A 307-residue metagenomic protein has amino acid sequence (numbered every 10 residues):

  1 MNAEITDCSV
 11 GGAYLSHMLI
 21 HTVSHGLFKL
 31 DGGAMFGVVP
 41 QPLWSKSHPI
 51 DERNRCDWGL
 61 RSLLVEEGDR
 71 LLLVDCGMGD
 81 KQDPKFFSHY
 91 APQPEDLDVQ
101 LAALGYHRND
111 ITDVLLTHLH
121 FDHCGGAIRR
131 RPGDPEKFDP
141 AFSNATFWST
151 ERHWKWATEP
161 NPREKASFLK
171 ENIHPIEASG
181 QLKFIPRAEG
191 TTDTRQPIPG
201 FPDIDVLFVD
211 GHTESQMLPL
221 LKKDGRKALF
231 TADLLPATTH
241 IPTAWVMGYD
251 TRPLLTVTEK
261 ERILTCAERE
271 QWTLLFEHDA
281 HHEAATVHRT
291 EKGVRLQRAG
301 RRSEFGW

Functional and structural regions predicted by a protein language model:
M1-D7: Short, low-complexity, charge-dense intrinsically disordered segments
V10-G11, P92-Y106, D110, P132 (+2 more regions): Metallo-beta-lactamase
G12-L19, H25-A103, L218-D233: Conserved beta-strand hairpin/beta-sheet module of binuclear metal-dependent hydrolase folds, prominently
H25-G26, C76-G79, L119, R152-H153 (+3 more regions): Active-site metal-binding loops of divalent metal-dependent hydrolases
L72-V74, L115, F147, A228-F230 (+1 more regions): Residue-level marker for buried hydrophobic side chains located in beta-strands that build the well-ordered beta-sheet
S88-V99, K222-W307: Cap/insert and terminal regions of metallo-dependent hydrolase folds
I111-D122: Metallo-beta-lactamase
C124-P135, T286-V287: Metal-dependent catalytic neighborhoods of phosphoester/phosphodiester hydrolases
